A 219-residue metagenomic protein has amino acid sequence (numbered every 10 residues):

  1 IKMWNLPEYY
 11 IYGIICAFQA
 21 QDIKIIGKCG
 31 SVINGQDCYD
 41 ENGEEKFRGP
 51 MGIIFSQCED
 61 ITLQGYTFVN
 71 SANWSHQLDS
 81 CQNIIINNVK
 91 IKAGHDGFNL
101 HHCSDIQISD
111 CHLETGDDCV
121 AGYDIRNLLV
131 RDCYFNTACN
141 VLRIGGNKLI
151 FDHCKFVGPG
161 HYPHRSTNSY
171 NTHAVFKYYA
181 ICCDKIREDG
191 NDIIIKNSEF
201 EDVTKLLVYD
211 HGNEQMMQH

Functional and structural regions predicted by a protein language model:
I1-H219: Extracellular/periplasmic carbohydrate-active domains that bind, remodel, or depolymerize complex polysaccharides
